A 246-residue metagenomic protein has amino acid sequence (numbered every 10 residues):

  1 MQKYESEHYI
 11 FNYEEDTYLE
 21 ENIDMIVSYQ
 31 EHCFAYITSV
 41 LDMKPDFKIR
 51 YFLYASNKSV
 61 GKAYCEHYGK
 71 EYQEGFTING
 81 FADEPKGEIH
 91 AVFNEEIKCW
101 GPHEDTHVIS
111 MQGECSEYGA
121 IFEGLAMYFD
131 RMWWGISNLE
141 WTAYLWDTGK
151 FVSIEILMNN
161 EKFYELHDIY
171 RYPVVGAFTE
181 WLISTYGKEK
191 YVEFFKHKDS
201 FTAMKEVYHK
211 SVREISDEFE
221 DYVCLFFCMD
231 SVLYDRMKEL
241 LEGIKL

Functional and structural regions predicted by a protein language model:
M1-Y118, T202: Juxtacatalytic substrate-recognition/specificity segment
Q73-A82, E88-H90, E95-E96, Q112-L246: Acidic/His/Gly-enriched intrinsically disordered linker/tail segments that often contain short helix/coil "MoRF-like"
